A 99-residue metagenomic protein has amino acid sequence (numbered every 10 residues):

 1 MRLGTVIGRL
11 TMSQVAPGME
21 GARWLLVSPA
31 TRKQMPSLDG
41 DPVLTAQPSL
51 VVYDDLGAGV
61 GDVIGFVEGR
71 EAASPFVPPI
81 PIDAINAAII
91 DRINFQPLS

Functional and structural regions predicted by a protein language model:
R9, A30, G69-R70: Short, surface-exposed secondary-structure boundary micro-motifs
P17-V27: Short aromatic-glycine-enriched beta-strand elements
P42-L50: Short, structured beta-strand/loop micro-motifs enriched in basic residues and often containing a Trp
G65-S99: C-terminal structural segments of small proteins and small subunits
